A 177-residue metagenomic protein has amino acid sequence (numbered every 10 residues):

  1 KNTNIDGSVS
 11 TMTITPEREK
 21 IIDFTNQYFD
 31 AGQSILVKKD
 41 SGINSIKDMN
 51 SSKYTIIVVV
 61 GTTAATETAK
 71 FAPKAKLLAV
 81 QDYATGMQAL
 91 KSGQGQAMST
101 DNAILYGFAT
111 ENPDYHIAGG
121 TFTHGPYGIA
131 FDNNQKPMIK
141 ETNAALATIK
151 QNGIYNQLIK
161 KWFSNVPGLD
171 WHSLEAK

Functional and structural regions predicted by a protein language model:
K1-D48, H116-G119: Acidic, polar ligand-binding/catalytic clefts
K1-N2, M49, L90-K91, I129 (+1 more regions): Hydrophobic residues within well-ordered alpha-helices
K1-N4, S8, S45, A64-E67 (+4 more regions): Stable alpha-helical elements in mature extracytoplasmic
I5-S8, Y54, G95: Short, high-confidence coil segments that cap the C-terminus of an alpha-helix and link into the following beta-strand
S10-I21, T66-K70, K91-T123: A ligand-binding cleft/hinge motif common to bilobed small-molecule-binding domains
M12, D30-Q88, N102-Y106: Bilobed "Venus flytrap"/periplasmic-binding protein-like clamshell domains and structurally analogous long
F29-D40, N102, Y106-A147, N165-K177: Periplasmic-binding protein-like
T63-L77, I117-A118, A147-K177: Ligand-binding clefts/hinges and TM-proximal coupling segments of bilobed small-molecule sensing domains
